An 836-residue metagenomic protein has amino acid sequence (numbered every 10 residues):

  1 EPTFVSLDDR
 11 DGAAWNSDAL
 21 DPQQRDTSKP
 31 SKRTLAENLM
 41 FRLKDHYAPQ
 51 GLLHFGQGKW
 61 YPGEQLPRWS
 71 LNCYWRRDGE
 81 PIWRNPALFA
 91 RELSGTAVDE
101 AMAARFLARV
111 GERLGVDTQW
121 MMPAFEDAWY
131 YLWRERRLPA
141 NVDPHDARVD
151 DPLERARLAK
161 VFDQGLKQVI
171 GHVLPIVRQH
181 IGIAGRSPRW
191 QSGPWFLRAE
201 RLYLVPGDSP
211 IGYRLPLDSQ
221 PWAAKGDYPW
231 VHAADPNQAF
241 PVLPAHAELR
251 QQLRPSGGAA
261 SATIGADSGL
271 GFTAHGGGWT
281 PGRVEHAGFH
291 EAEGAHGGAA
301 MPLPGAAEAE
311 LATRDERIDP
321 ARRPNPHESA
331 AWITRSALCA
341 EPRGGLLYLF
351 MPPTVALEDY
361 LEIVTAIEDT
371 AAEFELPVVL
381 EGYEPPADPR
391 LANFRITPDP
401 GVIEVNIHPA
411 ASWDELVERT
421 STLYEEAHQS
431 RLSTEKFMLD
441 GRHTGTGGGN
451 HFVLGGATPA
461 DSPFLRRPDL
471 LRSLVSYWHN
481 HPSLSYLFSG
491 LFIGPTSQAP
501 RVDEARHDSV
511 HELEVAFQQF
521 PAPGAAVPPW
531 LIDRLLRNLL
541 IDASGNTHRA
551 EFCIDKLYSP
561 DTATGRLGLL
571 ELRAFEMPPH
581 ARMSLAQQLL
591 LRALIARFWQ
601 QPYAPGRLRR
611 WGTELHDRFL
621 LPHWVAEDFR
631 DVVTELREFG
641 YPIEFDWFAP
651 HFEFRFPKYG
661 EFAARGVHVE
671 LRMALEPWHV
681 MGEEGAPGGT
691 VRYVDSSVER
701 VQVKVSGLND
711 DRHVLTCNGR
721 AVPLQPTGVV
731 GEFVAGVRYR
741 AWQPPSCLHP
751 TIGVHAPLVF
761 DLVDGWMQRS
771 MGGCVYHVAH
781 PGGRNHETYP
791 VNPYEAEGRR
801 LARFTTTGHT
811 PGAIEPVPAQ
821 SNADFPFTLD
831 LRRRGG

Functional and structural regions predicted by a protein language model:
E1-V378, E384-G401, H408-A411, E415-T446 (+1 more regions): C-terminal accessory/tail domains of diverse enzymes
V453: Mid-domain, small-residue-enriched loop/turn segments at the edges of structured enzyme/sensor domains
